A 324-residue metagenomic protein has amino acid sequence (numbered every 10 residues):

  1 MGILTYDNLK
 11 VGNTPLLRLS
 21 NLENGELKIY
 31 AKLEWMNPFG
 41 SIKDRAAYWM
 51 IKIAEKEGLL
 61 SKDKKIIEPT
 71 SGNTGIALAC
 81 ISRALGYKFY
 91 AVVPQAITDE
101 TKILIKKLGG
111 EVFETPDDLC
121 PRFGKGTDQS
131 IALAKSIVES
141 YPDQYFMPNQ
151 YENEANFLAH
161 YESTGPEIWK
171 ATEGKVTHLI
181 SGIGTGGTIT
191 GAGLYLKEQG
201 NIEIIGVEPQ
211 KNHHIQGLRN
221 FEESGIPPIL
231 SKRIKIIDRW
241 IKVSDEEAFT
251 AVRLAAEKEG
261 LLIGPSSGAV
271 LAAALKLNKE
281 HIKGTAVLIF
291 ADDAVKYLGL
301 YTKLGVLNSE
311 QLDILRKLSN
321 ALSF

Functional and structural regions predicted by a protein language model:
M1-F324: PLP-dependent amino-acid enzyme catalytic core
